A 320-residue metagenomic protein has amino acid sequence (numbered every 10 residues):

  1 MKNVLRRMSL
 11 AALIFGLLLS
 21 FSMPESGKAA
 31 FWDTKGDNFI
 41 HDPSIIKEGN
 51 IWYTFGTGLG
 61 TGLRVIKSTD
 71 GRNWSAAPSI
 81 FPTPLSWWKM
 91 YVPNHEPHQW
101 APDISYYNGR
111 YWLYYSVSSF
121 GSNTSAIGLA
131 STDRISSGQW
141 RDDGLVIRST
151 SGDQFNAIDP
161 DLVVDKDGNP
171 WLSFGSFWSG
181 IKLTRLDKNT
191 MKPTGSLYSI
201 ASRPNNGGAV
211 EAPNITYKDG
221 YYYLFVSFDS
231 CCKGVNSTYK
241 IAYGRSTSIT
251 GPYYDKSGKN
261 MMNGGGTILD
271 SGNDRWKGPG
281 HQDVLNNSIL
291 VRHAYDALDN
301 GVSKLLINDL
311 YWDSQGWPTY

Functional and structural regions predicted by a protein language model:
M1-R7: Positively charged n-region of N-terminal signal peptides that target proteins for export
M8-S9, S26: Short, intrinsically disordered, low-complexity terminal segments
S9-S20: Bacterial N-terminal signal peptides
F15-G16, E25-G27: Cleavable N-terminal signal peptides
G27-Y320: Carbohydrate-active catalytic/glycan-binding domains of CAZyme proteins, especially the secreted or lumenal ectodomains
